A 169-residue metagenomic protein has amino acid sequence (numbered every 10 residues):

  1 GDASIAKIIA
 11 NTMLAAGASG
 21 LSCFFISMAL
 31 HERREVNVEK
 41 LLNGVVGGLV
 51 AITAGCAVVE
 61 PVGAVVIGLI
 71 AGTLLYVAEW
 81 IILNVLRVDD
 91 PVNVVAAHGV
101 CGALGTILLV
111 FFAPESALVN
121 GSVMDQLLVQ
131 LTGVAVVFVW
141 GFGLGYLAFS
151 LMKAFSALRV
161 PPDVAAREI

Functional and structural regions predicted by a protein language model:
G1-I169: Glycine- and aromatic-enriched membrane alpha-helices
